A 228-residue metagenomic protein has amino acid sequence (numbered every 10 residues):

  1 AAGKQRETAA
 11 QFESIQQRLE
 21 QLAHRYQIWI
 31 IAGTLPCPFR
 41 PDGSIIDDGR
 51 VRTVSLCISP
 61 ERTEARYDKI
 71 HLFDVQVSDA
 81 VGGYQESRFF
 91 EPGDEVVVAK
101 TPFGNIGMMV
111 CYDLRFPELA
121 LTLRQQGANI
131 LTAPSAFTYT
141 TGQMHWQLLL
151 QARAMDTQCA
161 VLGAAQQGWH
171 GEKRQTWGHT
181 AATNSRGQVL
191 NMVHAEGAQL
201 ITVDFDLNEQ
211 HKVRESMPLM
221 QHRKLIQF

Functional and structural regions predicted by a protein language model:
A1, L56, R66-F73, A181 (+1 more regions): Short beta->alpha transition motifs characteristic of CBS
A1-T8: Glycine- (often His-adjacent) and acidic-residue-rich active-site loop that binds/positions the CoA thioester
A9-A32, N105, C111-L200: CN hydrolase (nitrilase-like) catalytic-core segments centered on the catalytic cysteine and neighboring Lys/Glu
A10, Q17, Q21, R40-Q126 (+3 more regions): Active-site catalytic loop in hydrolytic enzyme cores
A32-G33, T53-C57, V97-A99, T180-A182 (+1 more regions): Short beta-strand scaffold segments in enzyme catalytic cores
Y67, A99, A164, V193 (+1 more regions): Hydrophobic residues at beta-strand termini and immediately following loops that shape nucleotide-binding pockets
N208-F228: A short C-terminal boundary segment appended to hydrolase-like catalytic domains
